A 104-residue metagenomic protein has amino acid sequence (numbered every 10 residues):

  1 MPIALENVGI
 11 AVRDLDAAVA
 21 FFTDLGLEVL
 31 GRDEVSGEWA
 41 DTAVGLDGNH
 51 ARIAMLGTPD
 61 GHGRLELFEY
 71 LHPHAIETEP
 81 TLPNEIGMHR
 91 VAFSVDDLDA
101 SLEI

Functional and structural regions predicted by a protein language model:
M1-V19, E28-G31, I86-V95: N-terminal beta-strand motif that seeds the catalytic metal site of vicinal oxygen chelate
A4, H50-R52, G61-G63, N84-H89: Residues that flank catalytic or metal-binding motifs in active/ligand-binding sites
A11-H62, A100-E103: Core segments of cupin and vicinal oxygen chelate
D33, E69-L71: Short, small-residue-rich loop/turn micro-motifs
G37-A43, H72-T81: A cross-kingdom feature marking solvent-exposed beta-strand/loop segments within repeated, beta-rich binding/scaffold
M55-G57, E69, S94: Short, well-ordered beta-strand micro-motif
L65-L67: Helix-adjacent hinge/juxtasegments
A75-E103: Well-ordered, non-transmembrane segments within structured domains
